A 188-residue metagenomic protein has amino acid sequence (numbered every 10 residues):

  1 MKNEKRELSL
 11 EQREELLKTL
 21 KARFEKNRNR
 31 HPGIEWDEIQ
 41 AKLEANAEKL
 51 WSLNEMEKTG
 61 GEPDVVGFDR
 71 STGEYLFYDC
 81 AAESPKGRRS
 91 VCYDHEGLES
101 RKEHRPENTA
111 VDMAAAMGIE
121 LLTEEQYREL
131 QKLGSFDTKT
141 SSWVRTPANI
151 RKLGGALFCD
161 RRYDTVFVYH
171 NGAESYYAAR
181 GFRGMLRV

Functional and structural regions predicted by a protein language model:
K2-E120, E124-V188: A binding-site-centric feature that preferentially detects glycan-recognition modules on secreted/surface proteins
